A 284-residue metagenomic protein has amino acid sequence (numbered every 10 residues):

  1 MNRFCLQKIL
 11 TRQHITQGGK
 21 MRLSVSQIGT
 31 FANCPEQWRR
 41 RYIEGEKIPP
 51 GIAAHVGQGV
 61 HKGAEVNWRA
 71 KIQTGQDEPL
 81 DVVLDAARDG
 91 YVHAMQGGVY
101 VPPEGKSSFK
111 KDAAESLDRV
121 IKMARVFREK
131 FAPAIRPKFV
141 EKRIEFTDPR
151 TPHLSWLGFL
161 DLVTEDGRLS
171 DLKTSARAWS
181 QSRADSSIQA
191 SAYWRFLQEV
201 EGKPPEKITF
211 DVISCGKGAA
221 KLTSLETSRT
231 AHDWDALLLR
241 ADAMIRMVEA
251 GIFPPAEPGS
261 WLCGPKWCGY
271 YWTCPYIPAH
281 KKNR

Functional and structural regions predicted by a protein language model:
N2-I43, K47: Gly/lys/ser-thr-rich phosphate-binding loops in alpha/beta enzymes that coordinate phosphoanhydride or phosphate groups
N2-R3, Q13, G63-K142: A non-catalytic, helix-rich entry segment at domain boundaries
F4-I9, R22, D81, L117 (+2 more regions): Metal-dependent nuclease catalytic regions and adjoining charged, substrate-binding loops involved in nucleic-acid end
G19-N33, H153-V163, H232-A241: An acidic intrinsically disordered interaction segment
K20, P35-I48, L169, K173-S175 (+1 more regions): Short amphipathic alpha-helical segments and their helix-coil junctions
G29, N33-I72, E141, W267-Y270: Nuclease catalytic cores
I52, V56, S116, S186-Q189: Hydrophobic (often cysteine-bearing) scaffold residues that line and stabilize catalytic clefts of nucleotide/cofactor
F139-V200: Non-catalytic protein-protein interaction segments used by genome-maintenance enzymes to assemble and couple activities
